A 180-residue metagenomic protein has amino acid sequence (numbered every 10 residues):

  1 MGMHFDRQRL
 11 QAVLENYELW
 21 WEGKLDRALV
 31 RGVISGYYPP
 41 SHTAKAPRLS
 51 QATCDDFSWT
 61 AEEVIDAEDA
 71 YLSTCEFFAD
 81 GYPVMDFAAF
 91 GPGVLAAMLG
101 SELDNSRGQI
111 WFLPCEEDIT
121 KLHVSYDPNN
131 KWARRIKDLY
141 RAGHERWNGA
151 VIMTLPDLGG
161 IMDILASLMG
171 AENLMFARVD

Functional and structural regions predicted by a protein language model:
M1, G93-D180: Active-site-proximal, glycine-rich beta->alpha crossover segments in alpha/beta enzymes that shape flexible
M1-S106: N-terminal basic, low-complexity leaders that serve as flexible interaction/assembly modules and, when applicable, as
